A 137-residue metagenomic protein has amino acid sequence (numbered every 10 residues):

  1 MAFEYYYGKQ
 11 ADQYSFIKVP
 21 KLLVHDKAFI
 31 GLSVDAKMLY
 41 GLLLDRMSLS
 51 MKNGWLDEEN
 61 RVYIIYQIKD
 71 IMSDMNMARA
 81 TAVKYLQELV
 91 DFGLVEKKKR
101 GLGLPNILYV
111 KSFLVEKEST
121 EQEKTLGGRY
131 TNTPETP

Functional and structural regions predicted by a protein language model:
M1-H25: An N-terminal low-complexity regulatory-tail signal and nearby short nucleic-acid-interaction modules
G8, F29, V34, D45-V110: Winged helix-turn-helix DNA-binding recognition segment
F16, K21-V24, L43, V90 (+1 more regions): Short, well-ordered amphipathic alpha-helices
P20, Y109-K111, T125: Residues in well-ordered beta-strands of folded domains
V24, L104, V115-K117: Generic "edge-of-domain/loop-turn" microfeature
V24, L43, Y85, G128-Y130: A periodicity- and composition-biased signal for non-globular, repetitive helical segments
F113-P137: Charged low-complexity intrinsically disordered patches
